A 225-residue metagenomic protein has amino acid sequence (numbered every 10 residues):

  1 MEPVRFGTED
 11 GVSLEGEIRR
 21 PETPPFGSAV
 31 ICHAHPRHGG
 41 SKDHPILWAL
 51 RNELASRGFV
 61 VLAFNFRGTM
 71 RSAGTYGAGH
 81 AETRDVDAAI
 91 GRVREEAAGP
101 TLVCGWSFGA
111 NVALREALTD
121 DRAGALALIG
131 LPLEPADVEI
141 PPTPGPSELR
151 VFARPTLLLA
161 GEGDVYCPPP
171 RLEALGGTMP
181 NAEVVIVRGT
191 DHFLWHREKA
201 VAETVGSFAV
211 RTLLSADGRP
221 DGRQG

Functional and structural regions predicted by a protein language model:
S13-E96: Serine-hydrolase catalytic machinery in alpha/beta-hydrolase-like enzymes
A34-H35, L128-D137, G161: Active-site nucleophile loop of the alpha/beta-hydrolase fold
G74, T190-A202: Catalytic histidine-centered segment of alpha/beta-hydrolase-like enzymes
G105-A113: Gly/Ala-rich beta-loop-alpha elbow adjacent to hydrolase catalytic centers
P135, E162-C167, H192-F193: Acidic catalytic loop of the alpha/beta-hydrolase fold
V151-A153, L158-A160, D164: Short beta-strand/loop motif that positions the catalytic acidic residue of the alpha/beta-hydrolase fold
G177-F193: Catalytic histidine neighborhood in serine/cysteine hydrolases with alpha/beta-hydrolase-type architecture
